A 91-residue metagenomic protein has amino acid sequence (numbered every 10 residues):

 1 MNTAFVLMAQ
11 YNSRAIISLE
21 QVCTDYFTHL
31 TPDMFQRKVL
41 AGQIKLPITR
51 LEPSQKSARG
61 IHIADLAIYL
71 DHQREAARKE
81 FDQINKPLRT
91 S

Functional and structural regions predicted by a protein language model:
N2, Y26-G60, F81, N85-T90: Major-groove DNA-recognition helix of helix-turn-helix-type DNA-binding domains
T3-M34, Y69-H72: Polyanion-binding surface elements
A4, A9, A15, A41 (+3 more regions): A sequence-composition feature that detects small, non-aromatic residues
L19-Q21, K45-R74: Short helix-start
A64-S91: Charged low-complexity stretches with an acidic bias
